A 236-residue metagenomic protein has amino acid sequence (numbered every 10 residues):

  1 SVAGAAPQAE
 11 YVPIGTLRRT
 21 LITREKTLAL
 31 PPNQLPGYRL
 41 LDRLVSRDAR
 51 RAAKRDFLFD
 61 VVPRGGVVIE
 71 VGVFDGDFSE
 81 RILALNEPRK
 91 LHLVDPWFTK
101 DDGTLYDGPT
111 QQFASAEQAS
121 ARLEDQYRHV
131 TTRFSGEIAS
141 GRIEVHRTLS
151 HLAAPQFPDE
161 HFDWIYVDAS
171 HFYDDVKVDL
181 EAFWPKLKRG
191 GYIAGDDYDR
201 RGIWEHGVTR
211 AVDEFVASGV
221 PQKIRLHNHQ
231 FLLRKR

Functional and structural regions predicted by a protein language model:
V2-Q8: Extreme N-terminal basic, low-complexity initiation segments that serve as generic localization/processing leaders
Y11-R64: Class I SAM-dependent methyltransferase Rossmann-like catalytic core, especially the SAM/SAH-binding loop
Y38-L44, R55-R236: S-adenosylmethionine/decaboxylated-SAM
